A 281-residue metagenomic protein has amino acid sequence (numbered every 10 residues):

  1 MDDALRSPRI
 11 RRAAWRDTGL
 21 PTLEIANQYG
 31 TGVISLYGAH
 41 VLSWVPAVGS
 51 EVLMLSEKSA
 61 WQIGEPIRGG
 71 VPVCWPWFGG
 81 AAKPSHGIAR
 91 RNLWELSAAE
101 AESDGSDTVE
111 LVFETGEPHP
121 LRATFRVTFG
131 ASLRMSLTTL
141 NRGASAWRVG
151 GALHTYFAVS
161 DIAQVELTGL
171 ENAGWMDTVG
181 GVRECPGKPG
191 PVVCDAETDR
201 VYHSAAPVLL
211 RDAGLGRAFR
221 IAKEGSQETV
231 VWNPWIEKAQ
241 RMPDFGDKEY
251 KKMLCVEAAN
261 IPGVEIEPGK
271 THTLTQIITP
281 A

Functional and structural regions predicted by a protein language model:
M1-E24, Y29, P66-W77, A81 (+3 more regions): Membrane engagement elements in two modes
M1-G30, Y37, A47, E114 (+1 more regions): Beta-strand-rich recognition/accessory modules
Q28-P84: Acidic-aromatic substrate-binding/catalytic surfaces of carbohydrate-active enzymes
Y37-A39, L140-S145, A281: Short solvent-exposed strand-capping/beta-turn motif centered on an Asx-Ser/Thr pair
I63, T124-R126, P262-I266: Beta-strand-rich interaction surfaces with strong enrichment in secreted/lumenal proteins
K83-G130: Extended, loop-rich substrate-binding clefts of extracytoplasmic carbohydrate-active enzymes
F113-V149, L153-H154: Acidic, contiguous internal or C-terminal segments within carbohydrate-active enzymes that form a structured patch used
A146-R148, Y156-V230: Active-site/ligand-binding surface loops and adjacent short beta/alpha elements that line catalytic pockets across
